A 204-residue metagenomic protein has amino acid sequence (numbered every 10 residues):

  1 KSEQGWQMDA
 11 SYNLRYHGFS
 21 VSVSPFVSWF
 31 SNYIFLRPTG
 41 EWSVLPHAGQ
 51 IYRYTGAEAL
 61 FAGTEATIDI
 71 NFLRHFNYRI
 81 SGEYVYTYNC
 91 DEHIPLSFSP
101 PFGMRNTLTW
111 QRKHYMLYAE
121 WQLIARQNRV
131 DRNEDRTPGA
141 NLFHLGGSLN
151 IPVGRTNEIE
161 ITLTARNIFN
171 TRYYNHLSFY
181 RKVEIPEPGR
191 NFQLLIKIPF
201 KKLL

Functional and structural regions predicted by a protein language model:
S2, Y12-Y16, V27, I68-N71 (+3 more regions): Residue-level signature of outer-membrane beta-barrel architecture
S2-I51, H176: Membrane-embedded beta-barrel scaffold of Gram-negative outer-membrane proteins
Q4-M8, R15-H17, V27, E58-A62 (+3 more regions): Residues that define the transmembrane beta-barrel architecture of outer-membrane proteins
A10, V21-V23, Y78-I80, M104-N106 (+4 more regions): Transmembrane beta-strands of outer-membrane beta-barrel proteins
P25, I34-E41, V85, N89-S97 (+2 more regions): Outer-membrane beta-barrel translocator domains and adjoining extracellular loop/strand segments of Gram-negative
F26-F30, H47-R129: Gram-negative outer-membrane beta-barrel transporters
W29-N32, Y78, R126-N128, L149-L204: C-terminal beta-signal and adjacent terminal beta-strands/loops of Gram-negative outer-membrane beta-barrel proteins
